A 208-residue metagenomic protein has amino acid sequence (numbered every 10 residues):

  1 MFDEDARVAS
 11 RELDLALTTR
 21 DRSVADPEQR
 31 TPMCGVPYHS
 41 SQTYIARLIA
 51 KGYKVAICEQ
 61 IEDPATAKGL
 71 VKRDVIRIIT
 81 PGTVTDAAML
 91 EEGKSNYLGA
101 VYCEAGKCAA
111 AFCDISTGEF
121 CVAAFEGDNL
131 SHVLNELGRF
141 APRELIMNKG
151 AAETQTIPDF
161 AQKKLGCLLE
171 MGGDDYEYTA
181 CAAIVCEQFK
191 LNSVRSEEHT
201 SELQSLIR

Functional and structural regions predicted by a protein language model:
M1-E197, S201, S205: Basic, polar low-complexity surface loops/patches
